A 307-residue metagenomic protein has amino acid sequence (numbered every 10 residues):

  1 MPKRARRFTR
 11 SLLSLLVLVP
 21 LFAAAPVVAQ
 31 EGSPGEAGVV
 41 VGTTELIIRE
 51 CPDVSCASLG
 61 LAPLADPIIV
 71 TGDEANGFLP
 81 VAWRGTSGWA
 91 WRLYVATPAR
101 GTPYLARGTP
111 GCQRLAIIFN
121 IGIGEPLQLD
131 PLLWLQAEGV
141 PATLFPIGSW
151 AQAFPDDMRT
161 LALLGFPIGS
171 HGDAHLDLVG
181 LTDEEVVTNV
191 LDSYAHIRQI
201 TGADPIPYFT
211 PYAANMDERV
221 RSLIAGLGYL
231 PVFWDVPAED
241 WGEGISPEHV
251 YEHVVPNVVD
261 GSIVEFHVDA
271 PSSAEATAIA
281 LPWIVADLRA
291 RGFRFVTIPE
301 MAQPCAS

Functional and structural regions predicted by a protein language model:
P2-L13: Bacterial N-terminal signal peptides that target proteins for export
S11-A23: Bacterial N-terminal signal peptides
V27-E31: Boundary at the C-terminal end of the N-terminal hydrophobic targeting segment
L61-L93: SH3/SH3-like beta-barrel superfamily modules
T97-T109, E138, A151-Q152, S272-S307: C-terminal domain-boundary segment and adjacent tail
P98-L181, E185, N189-R198, P205-I206 (+1 more regions): Active-site beta->alpha N-cap acidic-glycine motif
L115-I118, A142-P146, P167-S170, P207-P211 (+3 more regions): Structural recognition of the beta-strand scaffold that forms the well-ordered cores of secreted hydrolase catalytic
N215, V220-V258, F293-P304: His/Asp/Glu-enriched short active-site or ligand-binding loop at hydrolase and phosphoryl-transfer sites
